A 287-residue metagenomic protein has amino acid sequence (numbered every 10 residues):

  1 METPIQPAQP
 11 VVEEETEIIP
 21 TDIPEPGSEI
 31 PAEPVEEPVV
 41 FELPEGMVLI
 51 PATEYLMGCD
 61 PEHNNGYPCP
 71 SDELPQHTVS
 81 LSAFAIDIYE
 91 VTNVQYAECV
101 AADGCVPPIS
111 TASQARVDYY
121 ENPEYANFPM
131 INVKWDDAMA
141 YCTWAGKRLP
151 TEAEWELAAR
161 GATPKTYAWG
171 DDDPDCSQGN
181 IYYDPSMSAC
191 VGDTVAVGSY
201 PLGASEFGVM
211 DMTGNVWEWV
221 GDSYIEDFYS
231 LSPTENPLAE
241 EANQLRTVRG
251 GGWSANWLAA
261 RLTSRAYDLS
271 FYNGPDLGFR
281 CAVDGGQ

Functional and structural regions predicted by a protein language model:
M1, I5-A153, R160-K165, L245 (+1 more regions): Extended beta-strand/loop cores of jelly-roll/beta-sandwich
I50, L56, D60-P68, S113-A266 (+1 more regions): Functional-site microenvironments in short loops/helix caps that host divalent-cation chemistry
